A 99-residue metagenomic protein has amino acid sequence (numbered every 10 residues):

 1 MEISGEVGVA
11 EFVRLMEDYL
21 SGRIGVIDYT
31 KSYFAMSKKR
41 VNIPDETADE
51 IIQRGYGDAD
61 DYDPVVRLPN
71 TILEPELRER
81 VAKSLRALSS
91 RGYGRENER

Functional and structural regions predicted by a protein language model:
M1-R99: Acidic, Ser/Pro/Thr-rich low-complexity regulatory regions and the short amphipathic helical interaction modules they
